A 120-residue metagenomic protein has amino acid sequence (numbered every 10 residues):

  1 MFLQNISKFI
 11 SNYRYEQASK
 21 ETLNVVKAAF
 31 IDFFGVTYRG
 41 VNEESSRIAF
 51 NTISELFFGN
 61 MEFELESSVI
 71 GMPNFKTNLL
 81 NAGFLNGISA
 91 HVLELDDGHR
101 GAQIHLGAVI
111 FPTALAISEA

Functional and structural regions predicted by a protein language model:
M1-A120: N-terminal core-entry segment
